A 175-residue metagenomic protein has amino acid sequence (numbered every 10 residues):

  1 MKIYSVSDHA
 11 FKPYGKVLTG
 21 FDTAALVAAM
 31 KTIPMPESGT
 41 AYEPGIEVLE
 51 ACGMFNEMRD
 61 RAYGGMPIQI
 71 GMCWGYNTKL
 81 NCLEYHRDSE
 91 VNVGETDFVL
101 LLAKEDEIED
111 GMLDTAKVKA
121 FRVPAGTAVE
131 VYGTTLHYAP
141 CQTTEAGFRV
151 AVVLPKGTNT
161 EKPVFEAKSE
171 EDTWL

Functional and structural regions predicted by a protein language model:
M1-A125, A139-A146, A151-L175: Active-site region of the double-stranded beta-helix
A125-A128, T134: Tight coil/turn sites that cap or link beta-strands
E130, Y138-A139: Alpha-helical transmembrane segments of helical membrane proteins, especially in multi-pass transport, channel
